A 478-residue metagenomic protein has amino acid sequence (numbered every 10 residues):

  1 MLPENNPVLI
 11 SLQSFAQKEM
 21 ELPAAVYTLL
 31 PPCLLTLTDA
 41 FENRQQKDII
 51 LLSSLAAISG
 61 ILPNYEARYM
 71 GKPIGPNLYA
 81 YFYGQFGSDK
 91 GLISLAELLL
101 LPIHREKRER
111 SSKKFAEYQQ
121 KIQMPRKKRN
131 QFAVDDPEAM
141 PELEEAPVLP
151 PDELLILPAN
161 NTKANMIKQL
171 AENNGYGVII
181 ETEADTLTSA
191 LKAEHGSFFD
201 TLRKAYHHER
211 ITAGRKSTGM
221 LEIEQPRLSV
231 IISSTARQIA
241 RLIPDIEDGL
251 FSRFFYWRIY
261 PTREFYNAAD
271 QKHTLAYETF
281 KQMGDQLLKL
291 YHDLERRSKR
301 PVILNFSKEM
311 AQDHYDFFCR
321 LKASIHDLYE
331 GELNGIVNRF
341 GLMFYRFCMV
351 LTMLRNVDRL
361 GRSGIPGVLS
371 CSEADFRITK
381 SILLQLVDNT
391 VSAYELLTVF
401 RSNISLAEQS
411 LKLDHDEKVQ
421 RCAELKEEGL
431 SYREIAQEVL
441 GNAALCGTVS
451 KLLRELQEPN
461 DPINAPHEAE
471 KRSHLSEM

Functional and structural regions predicted by a protein language model:
M1-R454, P459-M478: Phosphate-handling catalytic cores of nucleic-acid transaction enzymes
